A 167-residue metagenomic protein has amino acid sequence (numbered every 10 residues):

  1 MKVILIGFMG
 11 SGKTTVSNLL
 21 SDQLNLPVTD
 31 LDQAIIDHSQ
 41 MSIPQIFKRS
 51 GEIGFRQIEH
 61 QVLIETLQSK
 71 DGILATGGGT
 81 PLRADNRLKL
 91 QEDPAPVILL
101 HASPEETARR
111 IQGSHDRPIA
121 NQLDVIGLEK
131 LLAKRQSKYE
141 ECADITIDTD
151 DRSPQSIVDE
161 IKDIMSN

Functional and structural regions predicted by a protein language model:
L5: Hydrophobic anchor at the beta1->P-loop junction of P-loop NTPases
F8: P-loop (Walker A) phosphate-binding loop of NTP-binding proteins
S11: ATP-binding Walker
T14: Walker A/P-loop
L19, Q23, P96, K134-N167: NTP-dependent small-molecule kinase module
D22-Q33: Post-Walker A helix-loop "phosphate-sensing" segment adjacent to the P-loop in P-loop NTPases
L31-Q91, R117, E129: ATP-dependent small-molecule kinase phosphotransfer cores that center on conserved nucleotide phosphate-binding segments
E92-Q136: A glycine- and Lys/Arg-enriched "phosphate-lid" helix/loop adjacent to the NTP-binding pocket of small-molecule kinases
